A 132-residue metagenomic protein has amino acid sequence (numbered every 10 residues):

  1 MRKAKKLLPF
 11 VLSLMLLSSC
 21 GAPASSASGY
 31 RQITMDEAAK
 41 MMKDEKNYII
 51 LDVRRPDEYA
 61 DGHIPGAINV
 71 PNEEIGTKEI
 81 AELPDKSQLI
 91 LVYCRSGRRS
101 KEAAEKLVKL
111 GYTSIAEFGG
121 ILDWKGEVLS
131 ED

Functional and structural regions predicted by a protein language model:
R2-P9, S18-D36, M41, Y48 (+2 more regions): Rhodanese-like catalytic fold shared by cysteine-dependent sulfurtransferases and DSP/PTP-type phosphatases
S13-L14: Residue-level signal for mature regions of secreted extracellular proteins and peptides
R54: Mature N-terminal segment immediately following signal peptide/propeptide cleavage in secreted/periplasmic
